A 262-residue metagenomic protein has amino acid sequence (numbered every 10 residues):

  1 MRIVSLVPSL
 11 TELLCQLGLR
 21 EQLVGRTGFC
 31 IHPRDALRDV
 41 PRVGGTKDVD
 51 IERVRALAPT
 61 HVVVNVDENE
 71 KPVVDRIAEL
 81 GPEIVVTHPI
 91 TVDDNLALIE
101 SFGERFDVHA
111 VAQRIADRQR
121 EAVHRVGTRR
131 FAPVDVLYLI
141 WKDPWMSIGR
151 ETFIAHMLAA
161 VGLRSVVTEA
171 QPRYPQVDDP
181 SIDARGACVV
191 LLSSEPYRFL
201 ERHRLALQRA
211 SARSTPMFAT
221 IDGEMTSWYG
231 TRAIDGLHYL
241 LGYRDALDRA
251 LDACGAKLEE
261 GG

Functional and structural regions predicted by a protein language model:
M1-G262: N-terminal ligand-binding lobe of clamshell/alpha-beta domains
